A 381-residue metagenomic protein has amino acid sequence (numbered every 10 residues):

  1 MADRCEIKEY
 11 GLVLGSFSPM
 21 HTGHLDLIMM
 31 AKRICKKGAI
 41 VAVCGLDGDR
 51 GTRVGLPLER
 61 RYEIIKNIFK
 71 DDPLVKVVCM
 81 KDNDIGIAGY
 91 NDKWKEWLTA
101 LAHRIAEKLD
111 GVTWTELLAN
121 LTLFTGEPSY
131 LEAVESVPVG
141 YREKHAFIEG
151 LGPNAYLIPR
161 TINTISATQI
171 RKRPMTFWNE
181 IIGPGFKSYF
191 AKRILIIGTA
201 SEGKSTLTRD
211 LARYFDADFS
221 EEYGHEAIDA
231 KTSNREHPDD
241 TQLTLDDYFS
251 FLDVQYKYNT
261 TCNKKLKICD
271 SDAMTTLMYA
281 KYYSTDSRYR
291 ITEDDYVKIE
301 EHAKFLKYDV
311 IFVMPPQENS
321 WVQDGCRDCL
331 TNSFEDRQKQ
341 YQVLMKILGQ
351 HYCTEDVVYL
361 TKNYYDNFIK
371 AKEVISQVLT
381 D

Functional and structural regions predicted by a protein language model:
M1-K192: Nucleotidyltransferase catalytic core that binds NTPs
I170, S284-H351, D356-Y365: A glycine- and Lys/Arg-enriched "phosphate-lid" helix/loop adjacent to the NTP-binding pocket of small-molecule kinases
I196: Hydrophobic anchor at the beta1->P-loop junction of P-loop NTPases
A200: The conserved Walker
G203: Conserved glycine(s) of the Walker
T206: Conserved Walker
R209, R213-T260: Conserved substrate/cofactor phosphate-moiety recognition/catalytic segment in nucleotide-dependent phosphotransferases
D247-L306: Glycine-rich phosphate-binding loop used to anchor ATP phosphates in small-molecule kinases, encompassing both
